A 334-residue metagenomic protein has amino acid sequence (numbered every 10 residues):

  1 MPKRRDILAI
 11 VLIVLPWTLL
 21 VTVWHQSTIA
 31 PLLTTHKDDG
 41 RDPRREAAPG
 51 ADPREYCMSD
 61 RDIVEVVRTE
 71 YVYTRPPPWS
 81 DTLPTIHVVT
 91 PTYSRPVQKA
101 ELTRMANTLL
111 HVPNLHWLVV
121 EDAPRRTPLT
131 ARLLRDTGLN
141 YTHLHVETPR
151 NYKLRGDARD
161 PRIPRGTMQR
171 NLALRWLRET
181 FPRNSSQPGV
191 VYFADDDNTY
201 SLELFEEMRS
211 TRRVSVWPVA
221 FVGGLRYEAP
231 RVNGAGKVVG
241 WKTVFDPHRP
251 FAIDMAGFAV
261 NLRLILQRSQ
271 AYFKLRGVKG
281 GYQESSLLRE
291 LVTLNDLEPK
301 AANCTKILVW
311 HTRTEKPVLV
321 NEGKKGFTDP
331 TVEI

Functional and structural regions predicted by a protein language model:
M1-P53, V64-E70, P247, M255-I334: C-terminal catalytic/acceptor-binding lobe
V14-L15, D62, H87, A100-R104 (+6 more regions): Acidic, Ser/Thr-rich intrinsically disordered and amphipathic helical segments
D81, H87-R95, V120-D122: A conserved hydrophobic helix/loop-capping motif in glycosyltransferases and polysaccharide synthases
P84-I86, L109-L118, L139-T142: Short loop->beta transition adjacent to catalytic acidic/histidine clusters or analogous donor-positioning motifs
Y93-V97, P124-R125, D197-Y200, Y272: Short acidic, S/G/P-rich loop/turn micro-motifs used as interaction or catalytic elements
R95-P113, R125-L133: Short, well-formed alpha-helical segments that are part of the catalytic scaffolds of diverse glycosyltransferases
D122-G189: Active-site-proximal specificity loops/subdomain of glycosyltransferases
P161, E179-N184, Y192-A194, N198-Y282 (+1 more regions): Conserved catalytic core of nucleotide-sugar-dependent glycosyltransferases
